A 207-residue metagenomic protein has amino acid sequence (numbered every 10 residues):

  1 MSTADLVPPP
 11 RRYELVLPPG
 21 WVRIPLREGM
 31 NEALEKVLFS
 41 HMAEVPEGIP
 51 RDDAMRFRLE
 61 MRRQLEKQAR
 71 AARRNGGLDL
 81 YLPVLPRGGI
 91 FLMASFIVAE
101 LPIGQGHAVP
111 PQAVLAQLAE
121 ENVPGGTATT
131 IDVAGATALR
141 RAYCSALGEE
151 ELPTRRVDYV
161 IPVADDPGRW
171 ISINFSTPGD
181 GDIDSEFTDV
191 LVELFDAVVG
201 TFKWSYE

Functional and structural regions predicted by a protein language model:
M1-V157, P162-E207: N-terminal targeting sequences that direct proteins away from the cytosol to non-cytosolic compartments
